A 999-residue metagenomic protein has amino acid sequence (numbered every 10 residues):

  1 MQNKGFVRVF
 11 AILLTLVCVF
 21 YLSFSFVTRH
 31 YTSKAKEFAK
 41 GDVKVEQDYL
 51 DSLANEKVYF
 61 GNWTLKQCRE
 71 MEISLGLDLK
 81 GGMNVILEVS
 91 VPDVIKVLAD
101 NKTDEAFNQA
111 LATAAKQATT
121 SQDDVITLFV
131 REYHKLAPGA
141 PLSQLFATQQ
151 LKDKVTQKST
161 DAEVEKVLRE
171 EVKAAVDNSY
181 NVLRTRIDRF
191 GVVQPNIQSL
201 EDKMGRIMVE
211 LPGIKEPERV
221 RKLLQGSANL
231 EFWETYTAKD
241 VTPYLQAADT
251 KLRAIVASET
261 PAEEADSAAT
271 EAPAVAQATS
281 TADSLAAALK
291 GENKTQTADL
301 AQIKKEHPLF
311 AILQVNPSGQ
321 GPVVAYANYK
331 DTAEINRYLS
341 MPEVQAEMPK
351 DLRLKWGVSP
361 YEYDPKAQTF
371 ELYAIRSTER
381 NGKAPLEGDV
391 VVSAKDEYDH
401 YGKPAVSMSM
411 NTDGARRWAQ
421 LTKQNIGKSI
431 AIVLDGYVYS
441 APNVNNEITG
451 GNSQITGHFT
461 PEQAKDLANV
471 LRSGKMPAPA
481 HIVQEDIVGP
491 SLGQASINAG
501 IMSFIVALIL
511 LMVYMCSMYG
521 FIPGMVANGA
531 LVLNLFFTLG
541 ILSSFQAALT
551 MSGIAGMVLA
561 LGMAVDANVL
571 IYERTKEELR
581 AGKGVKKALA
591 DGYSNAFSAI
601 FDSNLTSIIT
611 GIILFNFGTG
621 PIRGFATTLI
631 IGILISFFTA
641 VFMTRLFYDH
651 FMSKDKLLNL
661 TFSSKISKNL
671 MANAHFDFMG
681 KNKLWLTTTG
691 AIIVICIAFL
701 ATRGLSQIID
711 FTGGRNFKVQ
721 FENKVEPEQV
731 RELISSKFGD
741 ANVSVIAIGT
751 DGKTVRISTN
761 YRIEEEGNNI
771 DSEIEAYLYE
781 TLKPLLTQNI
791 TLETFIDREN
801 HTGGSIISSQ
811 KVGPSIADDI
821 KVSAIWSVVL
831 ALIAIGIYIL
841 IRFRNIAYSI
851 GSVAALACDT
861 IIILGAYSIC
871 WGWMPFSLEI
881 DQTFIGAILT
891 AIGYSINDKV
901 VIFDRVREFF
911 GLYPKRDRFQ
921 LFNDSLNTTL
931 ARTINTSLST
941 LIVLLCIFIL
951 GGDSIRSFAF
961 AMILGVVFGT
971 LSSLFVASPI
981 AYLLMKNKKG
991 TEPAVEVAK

Functional and structural regions predicted by a protein language model:
M1-V17, Y21, S25-R69, I73 (+7 more regions): Interfacial helix-loop-helix hairpins and adjacent transmembrane helices of multi-pass alpha-helical membrane proteins
R8, I12, L533, T538-I541 (+4 more regions): Hydrophobic alpha-helical transmembrane segments of membrane transport and translocation systems, primarily multi-pass
S23-Y31, D51-F60, C68-D435, Y439-N443 (+4 more regions): Non-transmembrane, solvent-exposed regions of membrane trafficking/translocation machinery
L183, S491-L511, M563, E578-T619 (+10 more regions): Pore- and gate-forming transmembrane helices of large, multi-pass membrane proteins
E210, G451-Q454, E462-I509, Y777 (+3 more regions): Juxtamembrane "pre-transmembrane" interface segments
S517, F521-I571, S849-E908, F975: Hydrophobic transmembrane alpha-helices and their membrane-interface caps in long multi-pass transport proteins
G562-T606, F647-D655, S868, M874-T936 (+1 more regions): Cytosolic juxtamembrane regions of multi-pass inner-membrane proteins
A698-I746: Juxtamembrane segments of multi-pass membrane proteins
